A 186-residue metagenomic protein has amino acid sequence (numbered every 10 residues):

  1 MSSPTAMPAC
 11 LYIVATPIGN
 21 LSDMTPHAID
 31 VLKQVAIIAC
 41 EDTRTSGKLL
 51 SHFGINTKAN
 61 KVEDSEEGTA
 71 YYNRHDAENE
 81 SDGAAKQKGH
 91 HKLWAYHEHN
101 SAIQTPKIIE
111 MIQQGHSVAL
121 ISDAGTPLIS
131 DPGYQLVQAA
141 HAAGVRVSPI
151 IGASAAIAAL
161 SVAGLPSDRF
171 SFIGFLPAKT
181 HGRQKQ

Functional and structural regions predicted by a protein language model:
M1-N73, D82-Y96: Glycine-rich, flexible N-terminal cofactor/catalytic loop recognition
S2, P8-A9, A158-Q186: Beta-strand/loop-alpha-helix module characteristic of Rossmann-like adenine-cofactor folds
I13, A95, P149, S171-G174: Structural signal for conserved beta-strand scaffold positions within catalytic alpha/beta enzyme cores
N20, M24, A28, Q104 (+4 more regions): Helical mechanochemical/support elements of P-loop NTPase systems and associated helical scaffolds
P26-D30, H52-I55, I108-E110, P132-V137 (+2 more regions): Short, glycine/charged-enriched secondary-structure capping and boundary segments
A95-S101, L176-K179: Conserved helicase motor
H99-I109: Glycine-rich, highly charged phosphate/nucleotide-binding loops
E110-S171: Short glycine-cluster motifs
